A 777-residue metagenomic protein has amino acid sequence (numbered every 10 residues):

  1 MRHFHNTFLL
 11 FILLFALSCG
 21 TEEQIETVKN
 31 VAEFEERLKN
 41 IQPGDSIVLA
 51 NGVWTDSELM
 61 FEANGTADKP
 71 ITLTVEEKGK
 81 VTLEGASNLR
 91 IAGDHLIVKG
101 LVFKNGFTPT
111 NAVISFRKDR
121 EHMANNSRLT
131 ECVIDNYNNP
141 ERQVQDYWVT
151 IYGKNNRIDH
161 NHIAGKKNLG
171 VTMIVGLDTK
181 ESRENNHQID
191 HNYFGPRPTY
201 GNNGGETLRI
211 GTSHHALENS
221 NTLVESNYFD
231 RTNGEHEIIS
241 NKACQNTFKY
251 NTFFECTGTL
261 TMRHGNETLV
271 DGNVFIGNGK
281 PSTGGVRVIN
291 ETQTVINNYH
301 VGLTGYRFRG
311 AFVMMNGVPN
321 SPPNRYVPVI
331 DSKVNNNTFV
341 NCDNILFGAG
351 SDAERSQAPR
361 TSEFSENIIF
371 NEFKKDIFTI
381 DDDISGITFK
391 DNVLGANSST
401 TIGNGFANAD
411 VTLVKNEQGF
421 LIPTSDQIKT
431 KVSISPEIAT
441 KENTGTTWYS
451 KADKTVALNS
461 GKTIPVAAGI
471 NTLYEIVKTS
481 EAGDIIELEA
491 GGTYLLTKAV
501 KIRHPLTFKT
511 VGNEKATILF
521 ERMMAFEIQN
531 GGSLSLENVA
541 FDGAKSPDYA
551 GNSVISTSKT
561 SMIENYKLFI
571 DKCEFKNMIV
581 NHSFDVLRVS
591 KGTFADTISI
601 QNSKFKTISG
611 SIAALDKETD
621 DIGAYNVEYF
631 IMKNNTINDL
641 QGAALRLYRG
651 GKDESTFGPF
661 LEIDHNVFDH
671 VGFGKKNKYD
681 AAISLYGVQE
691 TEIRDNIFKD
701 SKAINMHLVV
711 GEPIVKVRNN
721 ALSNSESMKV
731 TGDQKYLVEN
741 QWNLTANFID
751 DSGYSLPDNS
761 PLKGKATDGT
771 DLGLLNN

Functional and structural regions predicted by a protein language model:
M1-I25: Bacterial Sec-dependent N-terminal signal peptides
G20-D56, M60, T66, K454-T493 (+3 more regions): Acidic Gly/Asp/Thr-rich repetitive segments characteristic of extracellular carbohydrate-active and adhesion proteins
K29, A50, T74, E84 (+11 more regions): Residue-level detector of conserved, well-ordered beta-strand and adjacent loop positions that form binding/recognition
P43-N51, T55-T82, L89-G100, N126 (+5 more regions): Beta-solenoid repeat scaffold
E58, G85-R90, K104-N126, I134-G405 (+4 more regions): Glycine- and acidic/polar-rich repeat regions and solenoidal domains
Y326, G405-T447, V738-N777: C-terminal accessory segments
T379-I387, G395, I402-A467, N471-T472 (+3 more regions): C-terminal "tail" modules appended to repeat-scaffold proteins
